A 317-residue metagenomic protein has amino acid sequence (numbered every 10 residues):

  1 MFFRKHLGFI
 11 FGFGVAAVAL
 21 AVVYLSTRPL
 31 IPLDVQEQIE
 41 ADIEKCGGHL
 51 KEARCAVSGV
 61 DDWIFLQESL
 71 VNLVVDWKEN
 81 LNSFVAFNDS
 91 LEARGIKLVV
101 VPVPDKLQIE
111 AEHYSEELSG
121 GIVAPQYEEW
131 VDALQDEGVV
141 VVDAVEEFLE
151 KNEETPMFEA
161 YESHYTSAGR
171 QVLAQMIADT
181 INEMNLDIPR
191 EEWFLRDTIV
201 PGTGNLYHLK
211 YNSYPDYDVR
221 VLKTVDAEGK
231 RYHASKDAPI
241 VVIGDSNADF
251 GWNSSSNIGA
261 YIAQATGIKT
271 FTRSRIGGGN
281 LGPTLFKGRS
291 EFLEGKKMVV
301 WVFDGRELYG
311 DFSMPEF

Functional and structural regions predicted by a protein language model:
M1-F317: Extracellular glycan-modifying ectodomains
